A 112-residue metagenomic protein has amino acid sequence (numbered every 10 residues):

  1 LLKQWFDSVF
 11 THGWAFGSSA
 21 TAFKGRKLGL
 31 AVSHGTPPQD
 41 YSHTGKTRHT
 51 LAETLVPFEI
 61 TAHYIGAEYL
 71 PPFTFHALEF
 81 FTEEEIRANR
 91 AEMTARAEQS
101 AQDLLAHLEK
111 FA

Functional and structural regions predicted by a protein language model:
L1-E59: Helix-loop-strand module that forms the ligand-binding subsite of alpha/beta enzymes
E59-A112: Glycine-rich phosphate/pyrophosphate-binding loop and the adjoining helix
